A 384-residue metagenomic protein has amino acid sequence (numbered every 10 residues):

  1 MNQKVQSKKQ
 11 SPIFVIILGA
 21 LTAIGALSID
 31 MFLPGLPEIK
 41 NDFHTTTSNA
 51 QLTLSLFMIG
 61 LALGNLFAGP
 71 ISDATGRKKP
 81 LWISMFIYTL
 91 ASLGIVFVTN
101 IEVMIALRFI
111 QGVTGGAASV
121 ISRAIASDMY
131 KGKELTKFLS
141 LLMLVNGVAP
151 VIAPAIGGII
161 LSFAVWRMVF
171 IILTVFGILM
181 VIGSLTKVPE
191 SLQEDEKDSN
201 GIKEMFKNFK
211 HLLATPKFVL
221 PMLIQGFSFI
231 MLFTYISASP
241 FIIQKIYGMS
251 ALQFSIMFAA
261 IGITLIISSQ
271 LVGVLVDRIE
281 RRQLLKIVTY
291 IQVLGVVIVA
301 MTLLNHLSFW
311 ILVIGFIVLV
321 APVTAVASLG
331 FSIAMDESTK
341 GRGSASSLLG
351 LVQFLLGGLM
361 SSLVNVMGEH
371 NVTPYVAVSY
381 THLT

Functional and structural regions predicted by a protein language model:
Q3-S7, Q193-P221: Juxtamembrane intracellular "pre-TM" segments in multi-pass secondary transporters
H44, G76, F97-E102, T302-L303: Helix-breaking motifs and short loop linkers at transmembrane-helix boundaries and internal kinks in secondary membrane
N65-V98: Conserved MFS/SLC helix-loop-helix module at the cytosolic interface between two early adjacent transmembrane helices
A91-G94, E102-I110, W310-G315: Paired small-residue
F109-L144: Cytoplasmic helix-loop-helix junction between adjacent transmembrane helices in 12-TM secondary transporters
L141-T186: Helix-loop-helix hairpin linking two adjacent transmembrane segments in secondary transporters
L285-V326: C-terminal transmembrane helical hairpin of 12-TM major facilitator-type secondary transporters
T381-T384: Conserved small/polar residues in nucleotide/adenosyl-binding loops
